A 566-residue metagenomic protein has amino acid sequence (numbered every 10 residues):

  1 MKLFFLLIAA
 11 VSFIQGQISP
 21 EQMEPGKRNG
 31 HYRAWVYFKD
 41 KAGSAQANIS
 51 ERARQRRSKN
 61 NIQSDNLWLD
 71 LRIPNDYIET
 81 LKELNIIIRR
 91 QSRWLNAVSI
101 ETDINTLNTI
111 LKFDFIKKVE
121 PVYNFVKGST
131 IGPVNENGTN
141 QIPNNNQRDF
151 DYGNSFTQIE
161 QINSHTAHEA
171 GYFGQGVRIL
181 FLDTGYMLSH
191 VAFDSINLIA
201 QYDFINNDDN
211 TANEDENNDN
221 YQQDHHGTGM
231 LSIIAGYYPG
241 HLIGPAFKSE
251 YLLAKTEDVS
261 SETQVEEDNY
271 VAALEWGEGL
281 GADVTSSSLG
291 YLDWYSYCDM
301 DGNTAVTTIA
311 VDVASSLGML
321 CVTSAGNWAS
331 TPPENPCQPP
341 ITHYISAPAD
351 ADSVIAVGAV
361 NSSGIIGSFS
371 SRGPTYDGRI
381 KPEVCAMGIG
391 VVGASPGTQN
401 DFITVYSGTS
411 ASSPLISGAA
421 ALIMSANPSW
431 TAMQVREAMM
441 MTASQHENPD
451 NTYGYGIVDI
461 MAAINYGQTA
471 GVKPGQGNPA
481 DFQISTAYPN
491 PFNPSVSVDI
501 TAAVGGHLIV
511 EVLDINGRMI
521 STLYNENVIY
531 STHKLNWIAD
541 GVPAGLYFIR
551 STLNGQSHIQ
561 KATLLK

Functional and structural regions predicted by a protein language model:
L3-S12: Sec-dependent N-terminal signal peptides
G26, D76-I159, T166-H168: Autoinhibitory propeptides
R28-N29, A47, K118, S155 (+7 more regions): Subtilisin-like serine protease catalytic core
D183, Y202-I205, Y344-S425, S429: Extracellular S/T/G-rich loop segment that most often corresponds to the catalytic His/Ser-adjacent loop
L231-I234, L252-D258, D283, G290 (+1 more regions): Hydrolase catalytic cores
E275-D299, S324-A325: Short acidic, glycine-rich surface-loop motifs adjacent to enzyme active sites
Q468-P474: Short, compositionally biased serine/threonine- and acidic-rich segments at solvent-exposed termini, linkers, or domain
Q476-Y488, F492-K566: C-terminal outer-membrane/trafficking sorting elements
